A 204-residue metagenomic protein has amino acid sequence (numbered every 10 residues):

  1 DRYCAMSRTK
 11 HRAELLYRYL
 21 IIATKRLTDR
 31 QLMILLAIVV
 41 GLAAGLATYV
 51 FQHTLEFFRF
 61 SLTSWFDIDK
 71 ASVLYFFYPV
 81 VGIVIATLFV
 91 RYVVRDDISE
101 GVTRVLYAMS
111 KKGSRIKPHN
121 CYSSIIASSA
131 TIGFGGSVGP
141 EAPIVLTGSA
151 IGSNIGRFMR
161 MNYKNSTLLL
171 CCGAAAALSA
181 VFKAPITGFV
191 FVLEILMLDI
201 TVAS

Functional and structural regions predicted by a protein language model:
D1-S204: Alpha-helical transmembrane segments and immediately membrane-proximal extracytoplasmic
